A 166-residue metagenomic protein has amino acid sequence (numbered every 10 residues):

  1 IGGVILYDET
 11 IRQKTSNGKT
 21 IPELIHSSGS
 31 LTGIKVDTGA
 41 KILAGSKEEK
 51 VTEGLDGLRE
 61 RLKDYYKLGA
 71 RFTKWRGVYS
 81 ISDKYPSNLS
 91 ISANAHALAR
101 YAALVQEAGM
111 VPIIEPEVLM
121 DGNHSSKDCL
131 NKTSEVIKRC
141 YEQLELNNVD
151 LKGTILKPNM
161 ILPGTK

Functional and structural regions predicted by a protein language model:
I1-G3, S27-T32, L68-R71, Q106-P112 (+1 more regions): Short, well-ordered coil/turn segments that N-cap beta-strands
I1-L68, Y79-I81: Alpha/beta catalytic barrel-like cores
S30-I34, S92-A102, L130-E145: Acidic, His- and aromatic-enriched active-site or binding-groove loops in soluble protein domains that engage sugars
G39-L43, V78-Y85, L119-N123, P163: Conserved radical SAM core fold
K47-K63, P86-Y101, E135: Glycine-rich anion/phosphate-binding loops
W75, I114, L156: Conserved, mostly hydrophobic/aromatic
L98, V111-P112, P116-H124, K132 (+1 more regions): Conserved anion-binding
H124-K166: Active-site capping/gating regions of soluble enzymes
